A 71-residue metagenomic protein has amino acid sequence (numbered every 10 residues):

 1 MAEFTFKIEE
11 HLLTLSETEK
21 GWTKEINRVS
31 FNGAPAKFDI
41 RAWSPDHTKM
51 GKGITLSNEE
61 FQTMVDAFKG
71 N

Functional and structural regions predicted by a protein language model:
M1-N71: Positively charged, low-complexity terminal tracts and the immediately adjacent first secondary-structure elements
